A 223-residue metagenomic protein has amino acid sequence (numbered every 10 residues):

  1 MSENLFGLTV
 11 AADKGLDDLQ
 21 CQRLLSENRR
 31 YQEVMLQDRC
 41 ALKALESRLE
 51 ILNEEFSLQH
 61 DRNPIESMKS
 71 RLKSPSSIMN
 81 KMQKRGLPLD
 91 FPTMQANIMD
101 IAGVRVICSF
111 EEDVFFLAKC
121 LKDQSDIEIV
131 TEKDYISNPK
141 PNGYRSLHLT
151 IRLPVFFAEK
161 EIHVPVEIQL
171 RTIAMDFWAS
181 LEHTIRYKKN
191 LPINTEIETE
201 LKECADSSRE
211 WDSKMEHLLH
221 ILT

Functional and structural regions predicted by a protein language model:
S2-E55, V166-T223: An acidic, glycine-/histidine-flanked metal-binding catalytic module
V10, K14, E33-Q37, P64-M68 (+2 more regions): Glycine-rich, low-complexity intrinsically disordered segments
V34, D38, L42, P75 (+2 more regions): Generic alpha-helical secondary structure
A41, I98-D100, G143: Solvent-exposed loop and beta-edge segments used for protein-protein assembly and interaction
L42, E46, E50, M79 (+1 more regions): Generic solvent-exposed, charged/amphipathic alpha-helical segments that serve as macromolecular interface scaffolds
E55, H60-I101: A glycine-rich, hydrophobic loop/mini-helix early in the fold
Q95, C108-M215: Long beta-strand-rich cores associated with HINT superfamily self-processing modules
I101-I107: Terminal, regulation- and interaction-focused segments at domain boundaries
